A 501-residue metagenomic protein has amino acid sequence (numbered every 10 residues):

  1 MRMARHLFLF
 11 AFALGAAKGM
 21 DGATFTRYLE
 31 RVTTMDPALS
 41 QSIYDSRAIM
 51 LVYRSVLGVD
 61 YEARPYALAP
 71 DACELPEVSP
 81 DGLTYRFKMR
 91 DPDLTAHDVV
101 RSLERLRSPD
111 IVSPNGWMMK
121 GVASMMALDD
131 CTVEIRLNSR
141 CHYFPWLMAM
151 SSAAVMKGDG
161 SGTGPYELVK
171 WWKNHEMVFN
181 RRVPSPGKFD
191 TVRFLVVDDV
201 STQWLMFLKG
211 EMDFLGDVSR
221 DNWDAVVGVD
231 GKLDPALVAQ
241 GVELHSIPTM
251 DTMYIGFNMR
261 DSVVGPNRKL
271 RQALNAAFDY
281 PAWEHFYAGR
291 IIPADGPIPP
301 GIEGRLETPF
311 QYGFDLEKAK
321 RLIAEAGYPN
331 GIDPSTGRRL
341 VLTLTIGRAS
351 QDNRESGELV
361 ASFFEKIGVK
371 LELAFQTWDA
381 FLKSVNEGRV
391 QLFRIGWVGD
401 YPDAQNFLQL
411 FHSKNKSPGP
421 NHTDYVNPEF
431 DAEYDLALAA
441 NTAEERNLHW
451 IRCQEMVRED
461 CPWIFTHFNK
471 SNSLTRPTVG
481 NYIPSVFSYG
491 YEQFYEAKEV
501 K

Functional and structural regions predicted by a protein language model:
R27, K173, P293, A326-G399 (+2 more regions): Ligand/substrate-recognition segments at binding pockets and active sites
Y28-P80, E104, S161: N-terminal lobe/hinge region of extracytoplasmic solute-binding protein
L75-I111, E134, Q203-K209, V264-P266: Aromatic- and charge-enriched surface segment that lines or borders ligand/interaction sites
K88, P114-K157: Surface-exposed binding/hinge segments that line and control ligand-binding clefts or catalytic entry sites
V178-R181, G265-S362, K366, V426 (+3 more regions): Append "and occasionally in soluble cytosolic enzymes with long acidic Gly/Pro-rich linkers
R181-V229, K370-E372: Ligand-site clamp/hinge motif
A239-G241, E284, K370-F381, Q409-P477 (+1 more regions): Extracytoplasmic/peripheral linker and loop segments enriched in polar/acidic and small residues with frequent Thr/Pro
S473-K501: Long beta-strand-rich cores associated with HINT superfamily self-processing modules
